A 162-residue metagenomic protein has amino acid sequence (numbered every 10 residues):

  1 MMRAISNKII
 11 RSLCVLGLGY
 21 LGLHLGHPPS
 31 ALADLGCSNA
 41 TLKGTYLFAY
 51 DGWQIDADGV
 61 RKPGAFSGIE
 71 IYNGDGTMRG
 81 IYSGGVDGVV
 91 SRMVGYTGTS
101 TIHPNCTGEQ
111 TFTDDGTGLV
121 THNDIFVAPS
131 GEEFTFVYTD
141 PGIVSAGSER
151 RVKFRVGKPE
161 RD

Functional and structural regions predicted by a protein language model:
M1-M2, G131: Short alpha-helix boundary/capping motifs
M2-L16, G22-L23: Bacterial N-terminal signal peptides that target proteins for export
G26-D162: Mature soluble binding/inhibitory domains
